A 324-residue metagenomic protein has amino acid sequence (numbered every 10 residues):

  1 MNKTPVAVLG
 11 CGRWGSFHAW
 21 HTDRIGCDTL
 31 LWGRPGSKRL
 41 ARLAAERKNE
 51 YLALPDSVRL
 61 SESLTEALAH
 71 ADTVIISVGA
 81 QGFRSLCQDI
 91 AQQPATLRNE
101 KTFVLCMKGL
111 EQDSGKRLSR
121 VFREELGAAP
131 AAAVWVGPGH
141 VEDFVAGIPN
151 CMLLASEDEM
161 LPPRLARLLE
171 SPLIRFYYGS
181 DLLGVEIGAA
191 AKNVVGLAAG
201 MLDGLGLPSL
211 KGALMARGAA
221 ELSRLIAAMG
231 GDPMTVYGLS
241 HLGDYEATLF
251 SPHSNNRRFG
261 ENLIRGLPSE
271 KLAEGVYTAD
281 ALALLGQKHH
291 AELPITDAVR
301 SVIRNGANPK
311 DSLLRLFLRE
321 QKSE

Functional and structural regions predicted by a protein language model:
M1-E62, E66: NAD(P)+-binding Rossmann beta1-loop-alpha1 motif at the extreme N-terminus of oxidoreductases
G12, S16, S37, S61 (+18 more regions): Electropositive phosphate-/nucleotide-binding environments in soluble metabolic enzymes
L54, S61-A69, T73-G147, L165-R167: Rossmann-like NAD(P)(H) cofactor-binding subdomain of soluble oxidoreductases
L110-P208: Rossmann-fold dinucleotide-binding core
K192, A199-G200, A227-E324: NAD(P)-dependent Rossmann-like dehydrogenase/reductase catalytic/cofactor-binding core
